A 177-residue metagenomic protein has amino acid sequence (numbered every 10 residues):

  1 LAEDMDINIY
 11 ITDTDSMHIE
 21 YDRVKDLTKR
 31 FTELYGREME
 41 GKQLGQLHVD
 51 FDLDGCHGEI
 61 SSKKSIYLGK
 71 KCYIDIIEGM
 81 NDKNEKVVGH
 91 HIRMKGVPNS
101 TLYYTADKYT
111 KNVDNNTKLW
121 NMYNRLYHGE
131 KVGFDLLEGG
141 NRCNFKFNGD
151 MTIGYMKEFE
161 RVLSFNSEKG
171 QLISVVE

Functional and structural regions predicted by a protein language model:
L1-Y10, H18-E177: C-terminal, non-catalytic extensions of nucleic-acid polymerases
